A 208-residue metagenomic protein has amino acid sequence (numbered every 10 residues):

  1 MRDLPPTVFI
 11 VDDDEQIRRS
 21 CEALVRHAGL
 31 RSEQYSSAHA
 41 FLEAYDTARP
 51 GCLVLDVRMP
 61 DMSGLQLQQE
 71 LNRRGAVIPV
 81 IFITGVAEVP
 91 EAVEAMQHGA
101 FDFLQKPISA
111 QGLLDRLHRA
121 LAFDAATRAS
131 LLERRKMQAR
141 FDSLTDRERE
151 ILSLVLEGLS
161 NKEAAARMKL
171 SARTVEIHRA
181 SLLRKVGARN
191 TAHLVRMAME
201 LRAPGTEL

Functional and structural regions predicted by a protein language model:
M1-F9, E15, E22, S37 (+2 more regions): Non-catalytic signal-transmission and effector/linker regions of two-component phosphorelay proteins
F9, A48-V54: Active-site beta3 strand of CheY-like receiver
S36-S37, S63-Q69: Acidic catalytic/metal-coordinating carboxylates
D56, T84: Active-site residues of response regulator receiver
M59: Receiver (REC) domain active-site loop signature in two-component systems and cognate sites in sensor histidine kinases
E88-P90, L104-L117, E163, R167: C-terminal output helix
L183-L208: Basic, Lys/Arg-enriched C-terminal extension of HTH/homeodomain DNA-binding domains
